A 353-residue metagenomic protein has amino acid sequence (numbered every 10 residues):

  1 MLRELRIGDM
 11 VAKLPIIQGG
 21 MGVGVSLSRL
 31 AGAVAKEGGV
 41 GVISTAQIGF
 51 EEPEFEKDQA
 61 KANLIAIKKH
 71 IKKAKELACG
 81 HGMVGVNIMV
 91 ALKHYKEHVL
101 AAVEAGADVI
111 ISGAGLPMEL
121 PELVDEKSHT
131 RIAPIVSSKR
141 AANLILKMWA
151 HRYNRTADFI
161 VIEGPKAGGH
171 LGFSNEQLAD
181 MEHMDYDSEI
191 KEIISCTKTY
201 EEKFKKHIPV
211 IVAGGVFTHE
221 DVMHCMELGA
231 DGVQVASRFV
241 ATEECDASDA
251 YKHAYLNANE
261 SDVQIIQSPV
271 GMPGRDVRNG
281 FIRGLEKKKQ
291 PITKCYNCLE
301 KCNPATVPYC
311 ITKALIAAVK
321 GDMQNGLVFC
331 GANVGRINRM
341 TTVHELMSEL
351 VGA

Functional and structural regions predicted by a protein language model:
M1-K203: Active-site entrance/lid segments in N-terminal catalytic domains of soluble metabolic enzymes
I17, A167-I211, F217-A353: Conserved active-site-proximal phosphate/metal-binding subdomains
V25, V216-F217: Residue-level detector of alpha-helix initiation sites
